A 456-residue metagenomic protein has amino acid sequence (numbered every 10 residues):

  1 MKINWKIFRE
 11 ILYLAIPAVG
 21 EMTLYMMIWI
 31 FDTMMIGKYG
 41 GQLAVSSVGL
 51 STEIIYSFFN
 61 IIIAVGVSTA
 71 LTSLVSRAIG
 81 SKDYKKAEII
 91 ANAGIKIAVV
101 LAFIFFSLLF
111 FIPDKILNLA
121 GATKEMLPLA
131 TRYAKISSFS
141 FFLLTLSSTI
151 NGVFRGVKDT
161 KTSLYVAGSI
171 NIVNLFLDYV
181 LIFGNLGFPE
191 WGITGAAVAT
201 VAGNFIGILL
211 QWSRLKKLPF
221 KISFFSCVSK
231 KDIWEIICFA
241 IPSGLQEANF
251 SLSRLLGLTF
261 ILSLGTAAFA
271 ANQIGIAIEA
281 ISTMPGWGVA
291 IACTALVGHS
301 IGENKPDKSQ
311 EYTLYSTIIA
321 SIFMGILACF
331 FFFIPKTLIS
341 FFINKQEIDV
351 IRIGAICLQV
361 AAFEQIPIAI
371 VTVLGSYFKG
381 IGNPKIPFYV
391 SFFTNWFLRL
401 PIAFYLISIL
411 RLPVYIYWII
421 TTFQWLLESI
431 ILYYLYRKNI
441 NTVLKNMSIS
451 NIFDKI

Functional and structural regions predicted by a protein language model:
M1-A18, V75-S140, P189-I241, V297-E364 (+1 more regions): Short alpha-helical transmembrane segments in multi-pass integral membrane proteins
I16, D32, L71, I112-P113 (+12 more regions): Hydrophobic/aromatic residues in alpha-helical transmembrane segments
V19-S73, S137-L144, W234, C238-H299 (+4 more regions): Transmembrane helix-bundle signature of multi-pass secondary active exporters and lipid flippases
I30, Y39-Q42, A78-S81, G156-V157 (+5 more regions): Helix-loop interface residues and adjacent transmembrane-helix termini in multi-pass membrane transporters, primarily
I30-M34, I54-S57, S107, T149-V153 (+7 more regions): Alpha-helical transmembrane segments of multipass membrane proteins
V45-F110, L144-K158, T162-S163, A271-P335 (+1 more regions): Small-residue-rich hydrophobic transmembrane alpha-helices
S57, N174-D178, I208-W212, I281-M284 (+3 more regions): Hydrophobic transmembrane alpha-helices of multi-pass small-molecule transporters
S137-R155, S163-N171, A196-L209, A290 (+4 more regions): Short runs within selected transmembrane alpha-helices of multi-pass transporters and secretion channels
